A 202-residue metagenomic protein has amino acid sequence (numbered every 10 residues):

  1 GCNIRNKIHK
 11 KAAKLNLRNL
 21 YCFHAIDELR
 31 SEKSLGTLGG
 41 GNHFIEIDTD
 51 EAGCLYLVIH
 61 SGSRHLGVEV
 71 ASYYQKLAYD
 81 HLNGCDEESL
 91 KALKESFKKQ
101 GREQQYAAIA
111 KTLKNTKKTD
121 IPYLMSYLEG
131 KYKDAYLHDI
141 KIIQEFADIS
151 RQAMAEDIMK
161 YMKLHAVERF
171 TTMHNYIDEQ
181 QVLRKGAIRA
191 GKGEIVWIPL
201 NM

Functional and structural regions predicted by a protein language model:
G1-N6, K11, L15-K33, T37-M202: Domain-length cofactor-binding catalytic modules of enzymes
